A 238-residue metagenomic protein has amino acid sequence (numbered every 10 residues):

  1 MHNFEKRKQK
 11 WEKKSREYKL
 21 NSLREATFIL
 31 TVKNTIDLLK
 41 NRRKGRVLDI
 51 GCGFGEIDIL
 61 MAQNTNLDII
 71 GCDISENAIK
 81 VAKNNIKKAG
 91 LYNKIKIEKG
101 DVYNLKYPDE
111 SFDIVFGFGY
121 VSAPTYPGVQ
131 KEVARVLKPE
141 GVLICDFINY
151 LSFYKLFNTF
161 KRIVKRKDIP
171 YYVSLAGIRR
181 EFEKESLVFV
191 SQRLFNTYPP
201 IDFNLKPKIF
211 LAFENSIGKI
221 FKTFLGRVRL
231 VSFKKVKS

Functional and structural regions predicted by a protein language model:
M1-N41: Conserved class I S-adenosyl-L-methionine
K44-G53: Conserved class I S-adenosyl-L-methionine
E56-Y103: Class I SAM-dependent methyltransferase SAM/SAH-binding core
F116: A conserved beta-strand element that flanks and buttresses the S-adenosyl-L-methionine
P127-P139: A short glycine-rich, Lys/Arg-flanked "PGG" loop and its adjoining helix->strand segment in the class I
I144-I169: Conserved class I S-adenosyl-L-methionine
I169-S186: Short alpha-helix
S191-S238: A C-terminal cap/extension of S-adenosyl-L-methionine-dependent methyltransferases that defines the acceptor-substrate
